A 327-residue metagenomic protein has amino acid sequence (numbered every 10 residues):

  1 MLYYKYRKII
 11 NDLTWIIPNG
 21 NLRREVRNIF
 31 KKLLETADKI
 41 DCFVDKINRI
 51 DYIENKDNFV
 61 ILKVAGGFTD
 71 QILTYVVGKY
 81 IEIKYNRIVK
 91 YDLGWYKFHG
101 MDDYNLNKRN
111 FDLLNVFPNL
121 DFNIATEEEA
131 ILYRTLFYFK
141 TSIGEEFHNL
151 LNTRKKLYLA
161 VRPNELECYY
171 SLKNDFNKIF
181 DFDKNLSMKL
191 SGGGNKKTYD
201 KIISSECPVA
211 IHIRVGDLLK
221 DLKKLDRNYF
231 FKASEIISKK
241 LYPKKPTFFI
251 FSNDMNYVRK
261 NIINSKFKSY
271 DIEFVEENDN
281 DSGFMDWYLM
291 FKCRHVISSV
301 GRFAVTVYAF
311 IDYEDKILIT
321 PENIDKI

Functional and structural regions predicted by a protein language model:
M1-F43: Boundary detector for helix-to-coil junctions that initiate low-complexity/charged tails
K46-G94, F98: N-terminal pre-catalytic "stem/leader" segment of glycosyltransferase-like enzymes
K46-Y52, D57-N58, H99-K245: Secretory-pathway luminal glycosyltransferase catalytic domains
L62-D70, D221-L225, P246, D281: Conserved aromatic-histidine-acidic binding/catalytic patches
G66-G67, W95, P163, V215-D217 (+2 more regions): Short, flexible loop/turn elements at secondary-structure junctions
F68, Y242-I324: Donor-binding and catalytic core of enzymes assembling or modifying cell-surface/extracellular glycoconjugates
Y91-L93, H212-I213, T247-S252: Short beta-strand segments
K97-M101, L219, D254-N261, D325-I327: Short, charged/polar "capping" segments at the starts of alpha-helices and the immediately preceding loops
